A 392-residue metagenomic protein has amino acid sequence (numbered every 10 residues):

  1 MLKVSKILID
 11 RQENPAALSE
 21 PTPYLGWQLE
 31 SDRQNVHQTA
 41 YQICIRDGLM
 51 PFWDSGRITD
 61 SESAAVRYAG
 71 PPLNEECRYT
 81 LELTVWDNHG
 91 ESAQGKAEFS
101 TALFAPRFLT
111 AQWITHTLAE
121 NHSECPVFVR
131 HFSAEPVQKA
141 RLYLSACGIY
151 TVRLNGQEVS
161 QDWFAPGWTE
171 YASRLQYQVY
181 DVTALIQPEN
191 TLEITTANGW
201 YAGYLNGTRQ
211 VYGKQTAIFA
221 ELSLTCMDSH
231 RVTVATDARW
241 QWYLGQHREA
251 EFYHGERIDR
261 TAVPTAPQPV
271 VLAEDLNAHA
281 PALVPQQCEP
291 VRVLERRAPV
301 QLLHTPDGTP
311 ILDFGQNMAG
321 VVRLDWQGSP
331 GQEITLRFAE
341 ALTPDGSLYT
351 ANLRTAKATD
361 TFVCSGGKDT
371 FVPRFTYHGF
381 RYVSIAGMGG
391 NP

Functional and structural regions predicted by a protein language model:
L2-P392: Extracellular/oxidizing-compartment recognition motifs
